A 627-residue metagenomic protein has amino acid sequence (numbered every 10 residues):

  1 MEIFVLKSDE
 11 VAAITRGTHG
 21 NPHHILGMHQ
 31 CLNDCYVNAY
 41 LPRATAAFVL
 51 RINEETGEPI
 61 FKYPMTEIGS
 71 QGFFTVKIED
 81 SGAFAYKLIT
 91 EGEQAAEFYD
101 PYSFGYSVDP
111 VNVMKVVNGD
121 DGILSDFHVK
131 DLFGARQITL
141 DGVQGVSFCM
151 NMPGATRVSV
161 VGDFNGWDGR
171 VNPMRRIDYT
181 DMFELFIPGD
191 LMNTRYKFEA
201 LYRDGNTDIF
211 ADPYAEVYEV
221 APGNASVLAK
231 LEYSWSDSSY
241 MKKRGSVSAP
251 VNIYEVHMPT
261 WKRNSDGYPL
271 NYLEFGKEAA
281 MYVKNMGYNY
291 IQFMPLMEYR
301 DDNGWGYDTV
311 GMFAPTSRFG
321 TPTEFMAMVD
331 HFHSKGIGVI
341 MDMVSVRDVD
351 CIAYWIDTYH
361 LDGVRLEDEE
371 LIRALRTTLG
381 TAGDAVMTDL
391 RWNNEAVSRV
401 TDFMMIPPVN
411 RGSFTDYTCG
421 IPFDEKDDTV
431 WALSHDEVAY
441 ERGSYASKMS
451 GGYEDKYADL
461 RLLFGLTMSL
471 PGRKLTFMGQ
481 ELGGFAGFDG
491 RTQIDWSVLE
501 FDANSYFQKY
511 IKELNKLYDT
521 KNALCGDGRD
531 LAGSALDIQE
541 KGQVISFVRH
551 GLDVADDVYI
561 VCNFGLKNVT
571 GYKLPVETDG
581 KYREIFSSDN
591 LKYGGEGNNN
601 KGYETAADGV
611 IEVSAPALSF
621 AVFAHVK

Functional and structural regions predicted by a protein language model:
M1-L32, E58, K62, I68-M152 (+4 more regions): The feature marks proteins involved in alpha-glucan
V37-L41, A47, M150-N151, V158 (+1 more regions): Surface-exposed beta-strand/loop patches in extracellular or lumenal glycoproteins
A39, M150, F198, V256 (+10 more regions): Conserved, mostly hydrophobic/aromatic
A221-G223, H360-D362, E369-G487, N522 (+4 more regions): Conserved alpha/beta catalytic core and glycan-binding cleft of carbohydrate-active enzymes
T260-D266, L270-L273, M281-M326, I337: Aromatic-lined carbohydrate-binding/catalytic grooves of carbohydrate-active enzymes
M297, D350-E369: Active-site groove signature of glycoside hydrolases
V498-S534: Aromatic- and carboxylate-lined catalytic core of secreted/periplasmic carbohydrate-active enzymes
L566-K627: C-terminal beta-sandwich/jelly-roll accessory domains of carbohydrate-active enzymes
